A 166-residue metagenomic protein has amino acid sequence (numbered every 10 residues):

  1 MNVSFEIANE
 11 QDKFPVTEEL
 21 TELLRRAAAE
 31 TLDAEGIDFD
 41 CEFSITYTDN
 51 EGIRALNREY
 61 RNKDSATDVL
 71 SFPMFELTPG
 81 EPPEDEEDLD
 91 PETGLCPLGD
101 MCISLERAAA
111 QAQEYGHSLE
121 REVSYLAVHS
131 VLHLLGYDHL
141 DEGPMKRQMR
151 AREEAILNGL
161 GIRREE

Functional and structural regions predicted by a protein language model:
M1-S124, L132-E166: An acidic/histidine-cluster motif and surrounding catalytic segment that typifies divalent-metal-assisted enzyme active
